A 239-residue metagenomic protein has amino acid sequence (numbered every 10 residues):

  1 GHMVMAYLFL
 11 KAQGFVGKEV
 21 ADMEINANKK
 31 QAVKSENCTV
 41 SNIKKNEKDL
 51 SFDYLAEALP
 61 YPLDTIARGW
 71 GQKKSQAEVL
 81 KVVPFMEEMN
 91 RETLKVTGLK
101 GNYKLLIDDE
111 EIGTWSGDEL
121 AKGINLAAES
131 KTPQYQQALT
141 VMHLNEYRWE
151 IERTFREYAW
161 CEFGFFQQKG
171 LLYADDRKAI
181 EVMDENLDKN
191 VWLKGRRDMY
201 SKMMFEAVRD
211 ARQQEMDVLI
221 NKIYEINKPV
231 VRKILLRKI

Functional and structural regions predicted by a protein language model:
G1-I239: Conserved catalytic region of serine esterases and O-acyltransferases that act on ester linkages in lipids
